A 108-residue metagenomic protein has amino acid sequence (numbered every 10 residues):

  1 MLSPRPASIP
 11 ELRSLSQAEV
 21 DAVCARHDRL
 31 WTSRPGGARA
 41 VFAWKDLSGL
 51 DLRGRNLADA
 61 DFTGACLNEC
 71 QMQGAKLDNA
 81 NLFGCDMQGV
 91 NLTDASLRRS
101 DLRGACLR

Functional and structural regions predicted by a protein language model:
L2-A7: Class I (Rossmann-like) S-adenosyl-L-methionine-dependent methyltransferase catalytic domain, capturing the SAM-binding
S8-A22, R26-R108: Tandem repeat scaffolds
